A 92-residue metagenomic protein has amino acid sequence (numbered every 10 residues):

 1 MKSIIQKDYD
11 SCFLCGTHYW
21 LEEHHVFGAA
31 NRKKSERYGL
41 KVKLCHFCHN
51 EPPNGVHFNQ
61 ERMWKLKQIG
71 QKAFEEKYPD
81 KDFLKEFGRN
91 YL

Functional and structural regions predicted by a protein language model:
M1-E22, F47: Short cysteine-rich loop/turn motifs with clustered Cys
M1-S3, A29-S35: Short, intrinsically disordered, charge-biased short linear motifs at domain edges
C12, H25-F27, V56-N59: Intrinsic disorder/low-complexity detector
Y19-E23, P52-G55: Cys/His-rich zinc-coordinating "finger/knuckle" motifs
W20-R32: Short recognition patches in nucleic-acid-associated and regulatory proteins
G28, H49-N50: Short active-site segment of divalent metal-dependent hydrolases/proteases that encodes the spacing between
A29, K43-C45: Surface-exposed loop/turn and secondary-structure junction residues enriched for glycine/proline
K33-V42, N50-L92: Polybasic, low-complexity binding patches
